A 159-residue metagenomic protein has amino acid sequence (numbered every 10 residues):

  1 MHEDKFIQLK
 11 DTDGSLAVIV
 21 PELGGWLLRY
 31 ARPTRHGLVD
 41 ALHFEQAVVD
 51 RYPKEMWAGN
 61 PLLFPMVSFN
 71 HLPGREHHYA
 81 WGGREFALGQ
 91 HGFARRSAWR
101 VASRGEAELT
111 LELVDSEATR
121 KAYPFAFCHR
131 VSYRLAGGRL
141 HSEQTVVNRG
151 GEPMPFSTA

Functional and structural regions predicted by a protein language model:
M1-E143, R149-A159: Surface-exposed acidic/polar loop and edge beta-strand patches at domain peripheries
